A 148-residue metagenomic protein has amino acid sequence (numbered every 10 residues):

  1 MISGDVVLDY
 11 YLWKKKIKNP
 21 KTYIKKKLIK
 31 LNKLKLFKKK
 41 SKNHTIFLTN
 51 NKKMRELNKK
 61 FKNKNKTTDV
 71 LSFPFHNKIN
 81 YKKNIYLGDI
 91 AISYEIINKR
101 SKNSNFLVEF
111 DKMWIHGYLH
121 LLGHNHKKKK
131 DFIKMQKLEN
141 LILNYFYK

Functional and structural regions predicted by a protein language model:
M1-W114, L119-K148: An acidic/histidine-cluster motif and surrounding catalytic segment that typifies divalent-metal-assisted enzyme active
